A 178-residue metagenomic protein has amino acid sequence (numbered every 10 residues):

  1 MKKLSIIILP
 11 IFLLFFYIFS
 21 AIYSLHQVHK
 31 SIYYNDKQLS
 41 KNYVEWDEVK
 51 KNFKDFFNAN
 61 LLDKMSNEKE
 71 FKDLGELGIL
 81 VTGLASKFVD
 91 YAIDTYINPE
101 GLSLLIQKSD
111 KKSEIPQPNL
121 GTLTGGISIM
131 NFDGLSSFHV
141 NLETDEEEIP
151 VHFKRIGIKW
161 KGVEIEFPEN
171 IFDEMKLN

Functional and structural regions predicted by a protein language model:
M1-S5, L177-N178: Short, Lys/Arg-enriched, disordered terminal segments
L4-A21: Hydrophobic membrane-insertion alpha-helices, especially the h-region of bacterial N-terminal signal peptides
L4-I6, A59-K64, F71: Juxtamembrane/interface motifs at transmembrane-helix termini
I22-L25, W46: Alpha-helical transmembrane segments of polytopic integral membrane proteins, especially the permease/helical cores
S24-L39: Alpha-helical transmembrane signal-anchor/signal-peptide segments
K37-S66: Short extracytoplasmic
K64-V89: Long, compositionally biased
S86-N178: Exposed beta-sheet edge and beta->alpha loop/turn motif
